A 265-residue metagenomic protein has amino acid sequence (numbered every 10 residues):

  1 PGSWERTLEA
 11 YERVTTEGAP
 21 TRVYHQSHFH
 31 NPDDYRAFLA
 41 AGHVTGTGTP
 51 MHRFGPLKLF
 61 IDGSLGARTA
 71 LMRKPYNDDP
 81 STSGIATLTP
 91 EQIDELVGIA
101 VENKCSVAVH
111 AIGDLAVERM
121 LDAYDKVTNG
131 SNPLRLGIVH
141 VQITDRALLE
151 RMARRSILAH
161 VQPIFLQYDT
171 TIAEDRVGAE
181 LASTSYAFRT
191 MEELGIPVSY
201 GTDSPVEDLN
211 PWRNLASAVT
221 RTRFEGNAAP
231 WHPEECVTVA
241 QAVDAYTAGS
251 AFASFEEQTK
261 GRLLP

Functional and structural regions predicted by a protein language model:
W4-D114, E118, R151-L158, P163-I164 (+1 more regions): Metal-coordinating catalytic core of metallo-dependent amide/deamination hydrolases
V97-A108, I112-L136, V141, R146-E150 (+2 more regions): His/Asp/Glu-enriched, well-ordered alpha-helical/loop segment that forms or immediately abuts the divalent-metal
